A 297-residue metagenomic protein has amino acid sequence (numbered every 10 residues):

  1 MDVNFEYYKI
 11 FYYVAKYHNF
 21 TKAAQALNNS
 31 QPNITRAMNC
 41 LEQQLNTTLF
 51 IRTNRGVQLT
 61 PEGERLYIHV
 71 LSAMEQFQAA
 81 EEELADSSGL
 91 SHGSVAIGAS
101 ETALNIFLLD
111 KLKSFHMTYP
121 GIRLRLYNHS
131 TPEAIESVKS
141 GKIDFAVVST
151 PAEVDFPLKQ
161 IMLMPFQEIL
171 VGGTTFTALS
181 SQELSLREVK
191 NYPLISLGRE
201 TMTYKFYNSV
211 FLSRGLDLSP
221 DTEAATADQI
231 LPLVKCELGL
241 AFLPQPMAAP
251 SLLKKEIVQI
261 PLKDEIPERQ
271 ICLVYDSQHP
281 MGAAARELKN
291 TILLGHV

Functional and structural regions predicted by a protein language model:
Y12-S30: Short helix-boundary/capping micro-motifs
E42-P61: A short LG(V/I)-centered, amphipathic sequence patch enriched for acidic residue(s) preceding the LG motif
Q44-L45, L66-S88: Alpha-helical linker/hinge and terminal dimerization helices associated with HTH transcriptional regulators
H92-V154, A224: Central regulatory/effector-binding core of bacterial HTH transcription factors
F107, V258-V297: A late-sequence structural motif
S130-I135, K139-K142, S149, T203-V258: Hydrophobic hinge/microswitch elements
P157-L194: Flexible hinge/capping segments at coil-to-helix
L179, P193-R214, M281-A285, K289: Secondary-structure junction motif
